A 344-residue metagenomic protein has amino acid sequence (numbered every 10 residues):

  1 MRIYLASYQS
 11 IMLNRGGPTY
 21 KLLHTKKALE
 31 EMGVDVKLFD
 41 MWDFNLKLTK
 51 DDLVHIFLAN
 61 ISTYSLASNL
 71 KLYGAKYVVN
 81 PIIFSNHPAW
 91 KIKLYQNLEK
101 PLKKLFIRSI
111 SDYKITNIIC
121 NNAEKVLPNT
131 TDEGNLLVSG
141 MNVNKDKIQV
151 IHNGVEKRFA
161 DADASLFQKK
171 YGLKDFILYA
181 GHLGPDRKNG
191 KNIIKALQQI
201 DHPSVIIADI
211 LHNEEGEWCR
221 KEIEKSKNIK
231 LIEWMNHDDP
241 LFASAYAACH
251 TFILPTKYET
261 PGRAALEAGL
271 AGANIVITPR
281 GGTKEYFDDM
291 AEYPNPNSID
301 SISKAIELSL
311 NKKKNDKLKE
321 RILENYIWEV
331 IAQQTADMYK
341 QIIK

Functional and structural regions predicted by a protein language model:
G17, N311-I343: A charged, aromatic-enriched C-terminal amphipathic alpha-helix characteristic of glycosyltransferases across folds
K103-V126: Membrane-proximal helix-turn-helix segments that form the acceptor-binding/catalytic region of lipid-linked
V138-S139, D146-K147, G154-K170, K174 (+2 more regions): Acidic anion/phosphate-binding donor-loop and adjacent secondary structure in glycosyltransferase catalytic cores
K170-K188, I194-V205: Conserved donor-binding/catalytic core segment of Leloir-type glycosyltransferases
E217-H237: Nucleotide-activated donor-binding/catalytic signature segment of Leloir-type glycosyltransferases, i.e., the conserved
K257: Aromatic "clamp/platform" in nucleotide-sugar-dependent glycosyltransferases that forms part of the donor/acceptor
N274-I277: Short hydrophobic beta-strand element within catalytic cores of glycosyltransferases and related nucleotide-activated
A291-I299, I306-K312: Conserved acidic donor-binding segment of nucleotide-sugar-dependent glycosyltransferases
